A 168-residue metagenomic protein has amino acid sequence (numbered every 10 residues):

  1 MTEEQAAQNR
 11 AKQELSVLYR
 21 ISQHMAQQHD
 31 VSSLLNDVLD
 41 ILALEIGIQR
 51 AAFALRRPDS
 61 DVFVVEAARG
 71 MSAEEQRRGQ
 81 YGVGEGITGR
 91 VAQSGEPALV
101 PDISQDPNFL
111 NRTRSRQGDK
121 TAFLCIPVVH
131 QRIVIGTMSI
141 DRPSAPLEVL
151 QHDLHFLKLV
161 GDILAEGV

Functional and structural regions predicted by a protein language model:
M1-S33, L44, I135, G167: Signal-transmission linkers at sensory-effector interfaces
D40-A43, R50-G79, S104-Q105: GAF sensory/regulatory domain recognition with acknowledged cross-activation on helical regulatory dimers
M71, T137-E148: Short beta-strand-to-loop transition segments that serve as allosteric relay/switch motifs in sensory/regulatory domains
A73-E74, P101-A122: Signal-transducing coupling segments at domain and membrane junctions
E74-A98: Acidic/proline- and glycine-rich, intrinsically disordered low-complexity segments that serve as regulatory linkers
T121-V129: A short, aliphatic-rich beta-strand micro-motif
V128-Q131, A145: Sensor-regulatory modules in signal-transduction proteins
L154, K158-A165: Allosteric cytosolic regulatory segments
